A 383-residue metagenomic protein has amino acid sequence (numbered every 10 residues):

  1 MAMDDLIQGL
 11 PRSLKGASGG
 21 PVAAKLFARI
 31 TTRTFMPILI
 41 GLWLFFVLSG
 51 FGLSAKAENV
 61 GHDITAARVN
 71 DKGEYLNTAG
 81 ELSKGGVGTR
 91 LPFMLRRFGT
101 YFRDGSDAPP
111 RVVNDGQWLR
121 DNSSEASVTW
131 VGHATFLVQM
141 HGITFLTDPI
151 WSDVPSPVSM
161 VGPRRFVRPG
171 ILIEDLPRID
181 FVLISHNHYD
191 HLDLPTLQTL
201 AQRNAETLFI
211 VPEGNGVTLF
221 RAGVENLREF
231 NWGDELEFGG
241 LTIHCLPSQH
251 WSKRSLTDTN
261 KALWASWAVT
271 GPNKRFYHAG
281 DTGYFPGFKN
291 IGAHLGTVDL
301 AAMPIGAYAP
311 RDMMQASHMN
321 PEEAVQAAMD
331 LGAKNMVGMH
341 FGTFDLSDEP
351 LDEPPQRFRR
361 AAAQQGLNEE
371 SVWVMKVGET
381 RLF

Functional and structural regions predicted by a protein language model:
A2-D175, T270-G280, D299-G306, R360: Metallo-beta-lactamase
R29, R33-T78, I173, F181 (+5 more regions): Cap/insert and terminal regions of metallo-dependent hydrolase folds
G86, S159-V211, N226, G296-A302: Active-site metal-binding motif and surrounding structural segment of the metallo-beta-lactamase
R103-E125, P212-K274, R357-E379, F383: Metallo-beta-lactamase
H133, H186-H191, H250, H278 (+2 more regions): Histidine-centered active-site/metal-ligand motif
F136-Q139, E237-D299, Q315, M319-E323: Catalytic core of the metallo-beta-lactamase
W151-R168, W251-T259, A309-H318, D345: Acidic/histidine-rich helix-loop elements that form or flank divalent-metal/phosphate-binding sites at the catalytic
P195-L200, A222-G223, G287-I291: A short acidic, amphipathic alpha-helical/loop segment
